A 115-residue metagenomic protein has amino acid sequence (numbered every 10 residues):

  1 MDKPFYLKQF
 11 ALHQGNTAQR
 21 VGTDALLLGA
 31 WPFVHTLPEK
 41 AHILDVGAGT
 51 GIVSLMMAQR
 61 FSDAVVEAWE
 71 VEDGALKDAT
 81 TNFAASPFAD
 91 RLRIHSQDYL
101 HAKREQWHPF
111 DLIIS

Functional and structural regions predicted by a protein language model:
M1-T36: Class I SAM-dependent transferase core
A30-S115: Conserved SAM/SAH cofactor-binding pocket of Class I
